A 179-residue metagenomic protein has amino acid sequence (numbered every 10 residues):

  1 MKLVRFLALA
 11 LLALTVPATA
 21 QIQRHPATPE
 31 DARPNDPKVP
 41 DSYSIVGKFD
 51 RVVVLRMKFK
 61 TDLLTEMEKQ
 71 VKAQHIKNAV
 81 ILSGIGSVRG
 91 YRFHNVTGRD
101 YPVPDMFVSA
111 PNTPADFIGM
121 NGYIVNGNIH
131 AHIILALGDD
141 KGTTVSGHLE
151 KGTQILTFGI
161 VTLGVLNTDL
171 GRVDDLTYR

Functional and structural regions predicted by a protein language model:
K2-L9: Sec-dependent signal peptide recognition, specifically the positively charged N-region followed immediately by
T15-P17: N-terminal signal peptide c-region/cleavage motif recognized by signal peptidases
Q21-V54, T61, T65-K72, A79 (+3 more regions): N-terminal intrinsically disordered, cationic/polar leader segments that include organellar targeting peptides
